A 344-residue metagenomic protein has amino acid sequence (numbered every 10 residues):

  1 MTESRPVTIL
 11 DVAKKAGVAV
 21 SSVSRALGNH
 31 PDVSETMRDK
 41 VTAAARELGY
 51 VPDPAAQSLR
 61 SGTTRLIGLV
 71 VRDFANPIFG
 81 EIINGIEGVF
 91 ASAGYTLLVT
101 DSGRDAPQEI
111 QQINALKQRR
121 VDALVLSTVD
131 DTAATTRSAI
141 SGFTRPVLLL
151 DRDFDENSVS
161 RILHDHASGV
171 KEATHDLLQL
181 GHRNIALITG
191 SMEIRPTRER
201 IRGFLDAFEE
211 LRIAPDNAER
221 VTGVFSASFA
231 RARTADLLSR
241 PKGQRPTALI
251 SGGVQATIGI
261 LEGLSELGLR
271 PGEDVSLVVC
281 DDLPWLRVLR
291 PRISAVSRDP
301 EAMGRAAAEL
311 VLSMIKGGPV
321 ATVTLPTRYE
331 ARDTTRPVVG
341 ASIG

Functional and structural regions predicted by a protein language model:
M1-R65, S342-G344: N-terminal helix-turn-helix DNA-binding module of bacterial transcription factors
M1-S4, E47, G88-A93, K117 (+2 more regions): Bacterial carbohydrate/catabolite-sensing allosteric modules
E35, D39, L48-A123, L205 (+1 more regions): Amphipathic helical "hinge" segments at domain boundaries
E47-D53, P107, T128-D130, A232 (+1 more regions): Short gly/ser/thr-rich secondary-structure transition/capping motifs
A56, I110-I113, R137, T174 (+1 more regions): Short hydrophobic/charged patches on amphipathic alpha-helices used for structural packing and interfaces
G103-A106, V129-T132, Q255: Short beta->alpha connector loops
A123-T136, R152-S158: Acidic, Gly/Pro-rich loop/turn segments at junctions of secondary structure
